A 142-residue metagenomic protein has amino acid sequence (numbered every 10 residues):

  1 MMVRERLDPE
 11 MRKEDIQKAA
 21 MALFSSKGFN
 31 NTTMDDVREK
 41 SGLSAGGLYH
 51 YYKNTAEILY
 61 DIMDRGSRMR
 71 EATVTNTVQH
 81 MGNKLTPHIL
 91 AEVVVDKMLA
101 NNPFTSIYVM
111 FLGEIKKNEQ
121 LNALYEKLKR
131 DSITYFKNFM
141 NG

Functional and structural regions predicted by a protein language model:
M1-M11: N-terminal intrinsically disordered/low-complexity leader segments
M2-V3, D15, A19-E57, D61: Helix-turn-helix
D15, A19, D36, E57 (+5 more regions): Alpha-helical elements of Rossmann-like donor-binding domains used by nucleotide-donor carbohydrate transfer enzymes
D15, A19-S26, T73-T77, I107 (+1 more regions): Solvent-exposed, amphipathic alpha-helical segments
Y52, D96, A100, M110-N118: Short helix-capping/turn signature of helix-turn-helix
D61, T75-F104: Hydrophobic alpha-helical connector segments
D64-R70: Short, basic, alpha-helical segments at the C-terminal edge of helix-turn-helix-like DNA-binding modules
A72-N76, A100-S106, E119-G142: Amphipathic alpha-helical packing segments from all-alpha helical-bundle domains
